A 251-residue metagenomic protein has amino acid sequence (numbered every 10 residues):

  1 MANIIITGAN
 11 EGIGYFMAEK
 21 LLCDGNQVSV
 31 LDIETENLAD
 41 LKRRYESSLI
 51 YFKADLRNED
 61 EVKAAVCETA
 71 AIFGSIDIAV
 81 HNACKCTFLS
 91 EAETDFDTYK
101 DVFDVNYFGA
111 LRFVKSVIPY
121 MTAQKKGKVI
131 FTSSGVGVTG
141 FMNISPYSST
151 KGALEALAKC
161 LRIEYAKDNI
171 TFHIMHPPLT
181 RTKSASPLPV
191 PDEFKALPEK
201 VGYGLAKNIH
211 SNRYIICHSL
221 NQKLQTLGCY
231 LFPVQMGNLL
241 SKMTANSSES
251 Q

Functional and structural regions predicted by a protein language model:
N10-E11: Conserved glycine-rich cofactor-binding loop
A54-A64, F96: The beta1-alpha1 cofactor-binding region of Rossmann-like NAD(H)/NADP(H)-dependent oxidoreductases
N82-T87: Conserved NAD(P)H cofactor-binding loop of Rossmann-fold oxidoreductase domains
S90-F103: Substrate-binding pocket helix/loop in short-chain dehydrogenase/reductase
V114, T150: Active-site helix of classical SDR
S134: Residue(s) in the substrate-gating loop at a strand-loop-helix junction that position the organic substrate next
I174, V190-T226, Y230: C-terminal helical subdomain
